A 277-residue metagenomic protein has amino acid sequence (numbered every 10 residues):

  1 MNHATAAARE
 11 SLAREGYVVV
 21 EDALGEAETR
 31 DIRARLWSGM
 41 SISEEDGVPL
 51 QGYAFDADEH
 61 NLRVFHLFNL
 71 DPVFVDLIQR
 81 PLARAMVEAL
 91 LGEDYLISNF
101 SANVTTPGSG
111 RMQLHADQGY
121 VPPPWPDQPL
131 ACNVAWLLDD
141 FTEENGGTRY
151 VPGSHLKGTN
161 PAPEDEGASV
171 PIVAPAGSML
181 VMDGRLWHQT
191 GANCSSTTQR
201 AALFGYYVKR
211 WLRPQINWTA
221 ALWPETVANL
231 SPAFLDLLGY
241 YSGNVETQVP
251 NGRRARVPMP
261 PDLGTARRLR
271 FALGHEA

Functional and structural regions predicted by a protein language model:
M1-E15, E21-V121: Non-heme Fe(II)-dependent double-stranded beta-helix
G16-Y17, G177: Catalytic palm active-site di-aspartate
Y17, A131, R200-A202: Short hydrophobic/aromatic beta-strand or adjacent loop that forms the aromatic wall/cage of a ligand/substrate-binding
G25-E26, A102-T105, F141-E143, H155-L156 (+2 more regions): Short, solvent-exposed loop/turn segments at secondary-structure junctions
A85, G110-A174, L212-L222: Catalytic core of non-heme Fe(II) oxygenases with the double-stranded beta-helix
L96, Q128-L130, T197-Q199: A short, structural micro-pattern
N99-A102, V134-W136, L203-Y207: A structural signal for short, well-ordered beta-strand segments
K157, P161-V181, L186, G191-A202 (+1 more regions): Conserved double-stranded beta-helix
